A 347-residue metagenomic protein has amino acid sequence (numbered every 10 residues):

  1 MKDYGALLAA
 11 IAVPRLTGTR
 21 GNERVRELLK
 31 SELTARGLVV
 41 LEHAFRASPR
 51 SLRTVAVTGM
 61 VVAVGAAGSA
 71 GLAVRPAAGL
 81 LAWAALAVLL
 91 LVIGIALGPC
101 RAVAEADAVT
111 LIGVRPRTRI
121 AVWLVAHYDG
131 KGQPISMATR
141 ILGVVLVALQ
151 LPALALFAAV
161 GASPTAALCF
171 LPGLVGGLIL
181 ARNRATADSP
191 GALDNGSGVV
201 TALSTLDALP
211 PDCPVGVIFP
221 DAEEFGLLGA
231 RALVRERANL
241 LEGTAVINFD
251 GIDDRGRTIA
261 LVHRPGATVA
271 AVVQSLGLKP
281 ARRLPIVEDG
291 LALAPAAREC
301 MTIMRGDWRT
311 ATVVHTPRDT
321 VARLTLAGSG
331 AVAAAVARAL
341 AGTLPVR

Functional and structural regions predicted by a protein language model:
M1-R347: Secretory-pathway/membrane protein signature
